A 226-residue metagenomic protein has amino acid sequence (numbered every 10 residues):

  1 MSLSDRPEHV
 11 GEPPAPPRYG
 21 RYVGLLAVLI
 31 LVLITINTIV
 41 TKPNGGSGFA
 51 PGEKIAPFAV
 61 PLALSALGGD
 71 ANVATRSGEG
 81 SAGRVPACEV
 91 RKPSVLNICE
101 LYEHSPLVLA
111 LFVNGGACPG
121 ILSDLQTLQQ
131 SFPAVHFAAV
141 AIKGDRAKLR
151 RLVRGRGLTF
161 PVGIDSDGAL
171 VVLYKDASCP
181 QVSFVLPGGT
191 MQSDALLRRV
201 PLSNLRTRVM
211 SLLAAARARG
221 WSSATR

Functional and structural regions predicted by a protein language model:
M1-G80, W221-R226: N-terminal targeting signals for export/organelle localization
L33-G45, D124-Q130, L197-R198, R206-R226: Short, surface-exposed patches at the edges or C-terminal ends of soluble domains, predominantly
A59-L107: A short beta-strand-turn-helix
L62, G144, L186: Residues that line or immediately flank small-molecule/substrate-binding pockets and catalytic motifs
L67, A117, R146, M191 (+1 more regions): Flexible, glycine-rich phosphate/dinucleotide-binding loops and adjacent beta-alpha linkers at cofactor/substrate
E103-R156, S166-V171, G220-R226: Structural microenvironment flanking redox-active thiols in thiol-disulfide oxidoreductases
H104, R154-T159, S166-G220: Thiol/disulfide oxidoreductase modules built on the thioredoxin-like
